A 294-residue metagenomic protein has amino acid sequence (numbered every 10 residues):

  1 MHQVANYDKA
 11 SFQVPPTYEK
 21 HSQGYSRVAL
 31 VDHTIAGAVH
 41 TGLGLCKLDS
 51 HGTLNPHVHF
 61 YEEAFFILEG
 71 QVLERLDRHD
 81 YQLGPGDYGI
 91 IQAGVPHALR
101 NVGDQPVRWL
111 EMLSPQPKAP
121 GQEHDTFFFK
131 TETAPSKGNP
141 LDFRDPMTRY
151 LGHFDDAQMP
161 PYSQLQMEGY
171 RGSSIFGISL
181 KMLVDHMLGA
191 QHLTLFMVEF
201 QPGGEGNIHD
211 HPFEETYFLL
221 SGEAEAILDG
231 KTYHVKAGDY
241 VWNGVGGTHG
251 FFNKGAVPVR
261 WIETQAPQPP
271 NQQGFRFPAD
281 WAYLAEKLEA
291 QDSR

Functional and structural regions predicted by a protein language model:
M1-V39, H124-H192, G274-R294: A short, N-terminal "cap"/entry segment at the start of jelly-roll beta-barrel domains of the cupin/DSBH fold
S26-D32, G44-H59, S179-L180, V184 (+1 more regions): Conserved short histidine dyad/triad with adjacent acidic residue
L45-D49, V58-E74, M112-P115, M197-Q201 (+2 more regions): Short, conserved beta-strand element in jelly-roll/cupin
A64, I90, D104-G121, W242 (+1 more regions): A short hydrophobic beta-strand segment most commonly corresponding to one strand of the jelly-roll/cupin
A64, Q71, P96, P106 (+5 more regions): Structural motif
R78-A93, G230-G246: Short acidic-glycine-tyrosine-enriched beta hairpin
R100-V102, F252-K254: Asparagine-centered strand-capping/turn motif at beta-strand->loop junctions
